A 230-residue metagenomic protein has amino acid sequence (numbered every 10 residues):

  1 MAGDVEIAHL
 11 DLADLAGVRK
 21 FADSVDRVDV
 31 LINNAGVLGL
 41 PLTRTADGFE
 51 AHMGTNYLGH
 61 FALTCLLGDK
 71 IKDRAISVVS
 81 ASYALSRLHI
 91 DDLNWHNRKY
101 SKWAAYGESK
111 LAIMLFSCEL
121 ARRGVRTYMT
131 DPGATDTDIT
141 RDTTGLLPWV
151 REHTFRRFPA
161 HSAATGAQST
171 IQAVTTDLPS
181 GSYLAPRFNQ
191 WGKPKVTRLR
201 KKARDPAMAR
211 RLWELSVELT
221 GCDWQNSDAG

Functional and structural regions predicted by a protein language model:
M1-T143, E218-G230: Rossmann-fold NAD(P)H-dependent dehydrogenase/reductase core
L10, F158, K201-R204: Pocket-edge positions in alpha/beta enzyme catalytic cores
R44, P194-R200: Short acidic, glycine/proline-rich loop/turn micro-motifs
L88-N94, D142-L147, L184-K193: Short, flexible, mixed-charge acidic loops at enzyme active sites
H96, L146-F155: A short C-terminal helix-loop "cap" of Rossmann-like NAD(P)-dependent dehydrogenase/epimerase domains
S109, H153-V196, P206-R210, E214: C-terminal helical subdomain
R200-Q225: C-terminal segments of enzyme domains that contribute to small-molecule binding surfaces
